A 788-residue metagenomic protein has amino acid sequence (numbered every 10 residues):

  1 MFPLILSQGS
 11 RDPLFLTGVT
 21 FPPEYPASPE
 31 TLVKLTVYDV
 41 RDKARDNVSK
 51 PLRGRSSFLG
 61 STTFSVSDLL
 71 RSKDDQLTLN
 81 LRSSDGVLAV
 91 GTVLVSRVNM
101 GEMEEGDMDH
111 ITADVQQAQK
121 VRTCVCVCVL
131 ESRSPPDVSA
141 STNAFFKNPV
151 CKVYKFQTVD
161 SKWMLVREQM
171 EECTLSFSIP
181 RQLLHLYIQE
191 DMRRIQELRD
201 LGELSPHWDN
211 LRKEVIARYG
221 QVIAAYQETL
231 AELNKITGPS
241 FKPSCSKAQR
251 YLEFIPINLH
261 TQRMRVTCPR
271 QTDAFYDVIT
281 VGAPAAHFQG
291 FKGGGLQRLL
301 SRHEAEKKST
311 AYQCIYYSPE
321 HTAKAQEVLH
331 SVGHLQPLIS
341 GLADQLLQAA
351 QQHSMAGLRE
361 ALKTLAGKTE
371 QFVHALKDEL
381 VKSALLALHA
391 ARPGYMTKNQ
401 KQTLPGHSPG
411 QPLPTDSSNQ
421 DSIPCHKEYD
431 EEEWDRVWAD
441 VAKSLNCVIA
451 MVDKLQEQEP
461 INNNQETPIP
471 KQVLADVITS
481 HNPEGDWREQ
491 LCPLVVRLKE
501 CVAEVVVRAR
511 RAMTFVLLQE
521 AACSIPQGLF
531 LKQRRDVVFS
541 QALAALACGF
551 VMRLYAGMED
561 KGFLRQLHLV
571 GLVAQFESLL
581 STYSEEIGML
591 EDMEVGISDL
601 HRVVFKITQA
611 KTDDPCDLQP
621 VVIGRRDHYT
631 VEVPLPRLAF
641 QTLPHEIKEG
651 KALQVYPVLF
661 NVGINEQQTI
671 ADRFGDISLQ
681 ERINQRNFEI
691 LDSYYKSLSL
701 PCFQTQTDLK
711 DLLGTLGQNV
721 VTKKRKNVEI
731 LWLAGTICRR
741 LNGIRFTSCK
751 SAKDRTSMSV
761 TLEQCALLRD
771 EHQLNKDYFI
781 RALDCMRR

Functional and structural regions predicted by a protein language model:
M1-P13, K50-P51: Calcium-regulated, polybasic anionic-phospholipid
P13-Y25, F64: Exposed aromatic-hydrophobic patches
P26-L32, A44-S49, L70-R71, Q76 (+10 more regions): Short, flexible/disordered secondary-structure transition segments
S28, L32-G106: C2-type phospholipid-binding modules
V37-D39, G571, E594-H601, R755-L768 (+1 more regions): Amphipathic alpha-helical scaffolding segments
G86-L618, V622-I623, D627-L635, A652-Q654 (+1 more regions): Extended low-complexity, intrinsically disordered and solenoidal helical-scaffold regions
L580, E586, L600, K606 (+1 more regions): Cysteine-based protein phosphatase catalytic domain of the PTP/DSP
L712-F746, M758-R788: Cysteine-dependent PTP/DSP-like catalytic domain, specifically the C-terminal lobe
